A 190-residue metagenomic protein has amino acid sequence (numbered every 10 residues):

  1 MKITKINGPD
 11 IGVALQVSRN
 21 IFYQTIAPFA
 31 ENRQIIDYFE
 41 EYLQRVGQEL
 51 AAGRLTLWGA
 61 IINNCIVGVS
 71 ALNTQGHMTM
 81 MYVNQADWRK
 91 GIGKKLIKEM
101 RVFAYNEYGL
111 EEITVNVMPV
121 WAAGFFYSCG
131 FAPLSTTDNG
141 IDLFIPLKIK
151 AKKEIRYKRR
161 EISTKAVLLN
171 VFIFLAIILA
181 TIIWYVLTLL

Functional and structural regions predicted by a protein language model:
M1-V17, I26: A short beta-loop-alpha structural element at the N-terminal edge of CoA-dependent acyl/N-acetyltransferase catalytic
R19-R45: Conserved GNAT-fold acetyl-CoA-binding loop/helix
L43-W58: A short helix-loop-beta-strand connector motif used in the catalytic cores of GNAT acetyltransferases and, in some
R54-G68: Conserved beta-hairpin
N73-A86: Conserved acetyl-CoA binding element of GNAT-fold acetyltransferases
V83, R89-F103, S128: Conserved acetyl-CoA-binding loop-helix of GNAT-fold acetyltransferases
A104-M118: Conserved GNAT acetyl-CoA-binding A-motif
T114-G124, N139-G140: Conserved beta-strand-loop-alpha-helix junction that forms the acyl-donor binding cleft
